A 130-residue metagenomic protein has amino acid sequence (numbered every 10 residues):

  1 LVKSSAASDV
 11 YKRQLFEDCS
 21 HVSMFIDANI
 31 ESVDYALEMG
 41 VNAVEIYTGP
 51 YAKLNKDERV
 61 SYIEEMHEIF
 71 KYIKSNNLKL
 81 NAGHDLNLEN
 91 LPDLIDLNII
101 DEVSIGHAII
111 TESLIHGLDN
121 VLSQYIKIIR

Functional and structural regions predicted by a protein language model:
L1-A7, Y11: Single conserved hydrophobic/aromatic residue that forms the stacking wall/gate of nucleotide- or nucleobase-binding
S8-D9, N29, Y62, M66 (+2 more regions): Aromatic/hydrophobic pocket-lining residues that form the small-molecule binding cavity in soluble enzyme cores
D9-C19, L37, H67-S75, I126 (+1 more regions): Surface-exposed amphipathic alpha-helices with a cationic face
H21-Y72: Histidine/lysine/aspartate-rich catalytic loop segments that bind and position anionic ligands
V22-M24, V44-I46, L80-H84, D101-I105: Hydrophobic faces of well-ordered beta-strands that scaffold small-molecule active sites in alpha/beta enzyme cores
N29-M39, L86-I100: Catalytic cores of alpha/beta
E45-L54, I100-L118: Glycine-rich phosphate-binding active-site loops on the catalytic face of alpha/beta enzymes
E58-R59, E112-R130: C-terminal helical cap(s) of enzyme catalytic domains, especially alpha/beta-barrels
